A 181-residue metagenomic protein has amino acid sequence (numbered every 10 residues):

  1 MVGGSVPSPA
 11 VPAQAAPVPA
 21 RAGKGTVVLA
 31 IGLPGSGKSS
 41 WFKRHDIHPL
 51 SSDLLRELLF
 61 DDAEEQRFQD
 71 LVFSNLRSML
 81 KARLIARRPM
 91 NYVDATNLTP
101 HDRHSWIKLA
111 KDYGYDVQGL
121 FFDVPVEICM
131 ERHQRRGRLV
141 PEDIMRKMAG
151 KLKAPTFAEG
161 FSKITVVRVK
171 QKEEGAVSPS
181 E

Functional and structural regions predicted by a protein language model:
M1-A16: Long, low-complexity intrinsically disordered regions
P12-Q14, P19-A20, K24-I31, S36 (+3 more regions): Conserved GTP-binding G-domain of TRAFAC-class P-loop NTPases and closely related GTPase folds
R21-K24, V28, A63, R67 (+2 more regions): A short glycine-/small-residue-rich loop at the edge of a beta-strand within enzyme catalytic domains
G35, L54-R56, N97: Short, glycine/acidic-enriched loop or turn micro-motifs at the edges of active sites
S39-P89, I128-M130: Conserved substrate/cofactor phosphate-moiety recognition/catalytic segment in nucleotide-dependent phosphotransferases
L58, L98-R138, K147-T156: ATP-dependent NMP and nucleoside kinases share a basic, alpha-helical "lid"
R67-F121: Glycine-rich phosphate-binding loop used to anchor ATP phosphates in small-molecule kinases, encompassing both
